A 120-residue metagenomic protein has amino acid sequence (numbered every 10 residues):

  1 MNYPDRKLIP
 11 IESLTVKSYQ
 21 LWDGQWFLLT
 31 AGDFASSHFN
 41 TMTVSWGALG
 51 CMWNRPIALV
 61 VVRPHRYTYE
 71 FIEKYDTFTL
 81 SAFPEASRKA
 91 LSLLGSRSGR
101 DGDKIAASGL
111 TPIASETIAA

Functional and structural regions predicted by a protein language model:
M1-A120: Active-site-proximal mixed secondary-structure blocks
